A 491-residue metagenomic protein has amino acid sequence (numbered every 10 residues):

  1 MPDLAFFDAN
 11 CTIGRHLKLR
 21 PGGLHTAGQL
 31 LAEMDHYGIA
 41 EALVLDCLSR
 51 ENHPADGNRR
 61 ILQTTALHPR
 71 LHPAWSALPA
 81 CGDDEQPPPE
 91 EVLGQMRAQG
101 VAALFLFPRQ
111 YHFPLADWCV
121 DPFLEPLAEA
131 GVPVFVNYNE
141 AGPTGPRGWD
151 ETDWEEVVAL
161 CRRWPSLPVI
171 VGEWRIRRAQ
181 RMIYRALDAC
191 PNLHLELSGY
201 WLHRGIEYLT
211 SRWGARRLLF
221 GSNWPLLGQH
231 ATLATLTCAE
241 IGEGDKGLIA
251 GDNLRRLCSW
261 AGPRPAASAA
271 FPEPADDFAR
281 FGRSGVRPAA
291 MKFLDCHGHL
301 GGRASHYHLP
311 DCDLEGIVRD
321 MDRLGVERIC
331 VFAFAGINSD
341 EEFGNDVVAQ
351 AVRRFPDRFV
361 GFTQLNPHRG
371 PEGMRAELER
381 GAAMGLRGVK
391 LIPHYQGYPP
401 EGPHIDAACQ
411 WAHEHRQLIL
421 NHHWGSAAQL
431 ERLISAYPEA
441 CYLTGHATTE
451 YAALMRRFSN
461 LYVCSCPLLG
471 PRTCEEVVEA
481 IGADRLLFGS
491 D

Functional and structural regions predicted by a protein language model:
M1-I13, R20-E41, Q99, A215-R217 (+3 more regions): Mid-to-C-terminal alpha-helical segments outside catalytic/metal-binding sites
N10, M34, I61, M96 (+16 more regions): Conserved, mostly hydrophobic/aromatic
N10-H16, N137, E173, H297-R303 (+2 more regions): Histidine-centered divalent metal-coordination motifs
T12, L48, L78, N139 (+6 more regions): Catalytic metal-binding/acid-base residues of hydrolase active sites
K18-G23, D83-E85, P143-T152, S305-P310: Short, flexible/disordered intra-domain loops and linkers
H25-L30, A55-L62, P87-E91, W154-V157 (+9 more regions): Alpha-helical scaffolding within the catalytic cores of extracellular/periplasmic polymer-degrading hydrolases
A40-E41, S49-G142, R264, E327-R328 (+2 more regions): Active-site gating/metal-coordination segments in enzymes
V101-A103, A116-L219, F271, F278 (+2 more regions): Catalytic pocket-lining loop regions of alpha/beta-barrel enzymes, especially the amidohydrolase/enolase/GH5 lineages
